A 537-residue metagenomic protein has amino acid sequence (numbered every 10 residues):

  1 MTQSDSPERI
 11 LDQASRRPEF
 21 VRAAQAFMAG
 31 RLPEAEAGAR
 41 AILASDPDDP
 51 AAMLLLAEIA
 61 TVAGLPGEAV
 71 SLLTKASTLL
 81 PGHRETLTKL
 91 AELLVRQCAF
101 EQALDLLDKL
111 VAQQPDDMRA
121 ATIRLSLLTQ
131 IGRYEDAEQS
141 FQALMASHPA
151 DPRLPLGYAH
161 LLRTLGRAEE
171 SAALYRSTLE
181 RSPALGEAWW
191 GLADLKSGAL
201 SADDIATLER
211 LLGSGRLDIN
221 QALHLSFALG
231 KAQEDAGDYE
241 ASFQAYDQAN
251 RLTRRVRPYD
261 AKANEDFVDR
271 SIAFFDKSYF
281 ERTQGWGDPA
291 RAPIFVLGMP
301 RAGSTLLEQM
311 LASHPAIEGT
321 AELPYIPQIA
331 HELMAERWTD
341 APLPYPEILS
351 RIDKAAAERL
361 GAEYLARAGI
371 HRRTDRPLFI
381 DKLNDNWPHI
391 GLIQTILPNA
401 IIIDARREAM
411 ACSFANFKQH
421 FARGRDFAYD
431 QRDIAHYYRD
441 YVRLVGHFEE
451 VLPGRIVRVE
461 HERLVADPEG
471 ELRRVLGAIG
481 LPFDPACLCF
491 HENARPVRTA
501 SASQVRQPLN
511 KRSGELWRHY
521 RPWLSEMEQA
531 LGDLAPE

Functional and structural regions predicted by a protein language model:
S15-S45, V62, R96: Alpha-helical segment of the N-proximal tetratricopeptide repeat
W190-A193, I205-R216, N220, L225-P293 (+5 more regions): PAPS-dependent sulfotransferases, especially Golgi type II membrane carbohydrate sulfotransferases
W286-T395: Phosphate-binding active sites in nucleotide-utilizing proteins
